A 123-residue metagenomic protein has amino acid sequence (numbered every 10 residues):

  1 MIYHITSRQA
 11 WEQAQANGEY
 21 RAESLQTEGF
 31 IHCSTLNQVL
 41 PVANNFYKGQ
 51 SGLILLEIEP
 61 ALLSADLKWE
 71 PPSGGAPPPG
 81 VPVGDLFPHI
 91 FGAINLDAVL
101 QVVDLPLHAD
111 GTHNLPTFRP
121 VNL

Functional and structural regions predicted by a protein language model:
M1-L123: Conserved, structured core segments of small domains
